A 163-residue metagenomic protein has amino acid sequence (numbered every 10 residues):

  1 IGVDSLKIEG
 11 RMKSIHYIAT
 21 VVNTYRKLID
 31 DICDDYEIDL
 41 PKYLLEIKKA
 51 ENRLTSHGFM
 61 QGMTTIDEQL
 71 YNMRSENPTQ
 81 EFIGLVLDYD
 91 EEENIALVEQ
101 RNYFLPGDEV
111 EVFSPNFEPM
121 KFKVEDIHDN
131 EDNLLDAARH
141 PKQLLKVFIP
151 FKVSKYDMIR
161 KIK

Functional and structural regions predicted by a protein language model:
I1-K163: Surface-exposed amphipathic alpha-helical tracts and adjacent flexible/coil segments at the periphery of soluble enzymes
